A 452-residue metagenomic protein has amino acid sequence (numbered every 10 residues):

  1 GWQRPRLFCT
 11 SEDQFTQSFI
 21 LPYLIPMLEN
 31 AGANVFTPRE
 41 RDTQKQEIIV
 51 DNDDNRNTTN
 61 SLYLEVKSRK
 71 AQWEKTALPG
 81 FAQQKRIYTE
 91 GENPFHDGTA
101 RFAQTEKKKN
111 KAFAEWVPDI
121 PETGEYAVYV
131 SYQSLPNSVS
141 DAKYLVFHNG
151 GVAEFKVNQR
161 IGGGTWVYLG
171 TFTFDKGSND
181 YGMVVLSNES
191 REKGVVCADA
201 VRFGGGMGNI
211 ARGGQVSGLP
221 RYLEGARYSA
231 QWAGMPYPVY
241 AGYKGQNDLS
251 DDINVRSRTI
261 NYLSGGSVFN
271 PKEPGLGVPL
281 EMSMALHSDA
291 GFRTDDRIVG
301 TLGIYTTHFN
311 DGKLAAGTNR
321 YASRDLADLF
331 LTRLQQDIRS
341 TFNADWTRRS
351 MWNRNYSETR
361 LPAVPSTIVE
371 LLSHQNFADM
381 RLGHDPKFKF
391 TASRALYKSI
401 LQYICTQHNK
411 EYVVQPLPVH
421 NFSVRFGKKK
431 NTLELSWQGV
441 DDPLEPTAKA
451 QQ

Functional and structural regions predicted by a protein language model:
W2-I48, N52-S68, N209-V299: Catalytic-core regions of hydrolytic enzymes
T76-E115: Surface-exposed, low-complexity/disordered Ser/Thr/Gly/Pro/Asn-rich loops and linkers
R101-F102, A112-P136: A short beta-strand element within beta-rich, extracytoplasmic domains of secreted/secretory-pathway proteins
S134-A153: Short, surface-exposed beta-strand/strand-loop-strand elements in extracellular ectodomains
N149-N179: Extracellular carbohydrate recognition and processing domains and analogous Trp-centered ligand-binding platforms
V184-V195: Short beta-strand-plus-loop segments that form exposed binding edges in beta-rich domains
A200-G208, S267, S288-G312, T341-K410: Active-site-adjacent mobile loop/cap segments within catalytic or ligand-binding domains
Y403-A448: Pro/Thr/Ser/Gly-rich low-complexity, intrinsically disordered linker/stalk tracts
